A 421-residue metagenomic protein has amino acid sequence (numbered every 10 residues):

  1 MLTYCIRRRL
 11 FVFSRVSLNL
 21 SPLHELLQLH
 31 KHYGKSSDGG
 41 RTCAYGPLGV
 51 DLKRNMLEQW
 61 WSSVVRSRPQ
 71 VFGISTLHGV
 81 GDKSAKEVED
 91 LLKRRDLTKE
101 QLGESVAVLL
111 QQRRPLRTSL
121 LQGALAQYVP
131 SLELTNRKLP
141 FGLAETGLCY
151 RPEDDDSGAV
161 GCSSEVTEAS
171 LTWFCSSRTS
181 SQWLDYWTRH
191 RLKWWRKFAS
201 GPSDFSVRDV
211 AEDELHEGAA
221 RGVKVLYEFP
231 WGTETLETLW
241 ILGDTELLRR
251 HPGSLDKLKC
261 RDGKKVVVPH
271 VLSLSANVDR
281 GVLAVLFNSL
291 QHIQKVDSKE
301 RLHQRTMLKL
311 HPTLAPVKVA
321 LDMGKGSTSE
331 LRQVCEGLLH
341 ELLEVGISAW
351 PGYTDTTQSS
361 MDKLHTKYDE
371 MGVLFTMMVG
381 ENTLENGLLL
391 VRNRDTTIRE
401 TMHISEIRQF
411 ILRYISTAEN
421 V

Functional and structural regions predicted by a protein language model:
L2-V421: NTP/phosphate- and nucleic-acid-binding module
